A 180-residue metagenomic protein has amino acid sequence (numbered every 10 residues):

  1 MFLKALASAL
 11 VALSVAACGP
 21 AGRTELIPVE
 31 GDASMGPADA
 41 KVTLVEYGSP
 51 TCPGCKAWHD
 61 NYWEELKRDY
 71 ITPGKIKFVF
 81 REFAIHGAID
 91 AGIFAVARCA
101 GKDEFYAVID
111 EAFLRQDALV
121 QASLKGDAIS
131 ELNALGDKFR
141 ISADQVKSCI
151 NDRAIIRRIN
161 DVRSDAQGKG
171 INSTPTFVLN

Functional and structural regions predicted by a protein language model:
F2-H86, N160-R163, Q167: Extracytoplasmic thiol/disulfide redox context detector
I85-T174, V178-N180: Cysteine-centric redox/oxidoreductase cores and disulfide-bonded domains
